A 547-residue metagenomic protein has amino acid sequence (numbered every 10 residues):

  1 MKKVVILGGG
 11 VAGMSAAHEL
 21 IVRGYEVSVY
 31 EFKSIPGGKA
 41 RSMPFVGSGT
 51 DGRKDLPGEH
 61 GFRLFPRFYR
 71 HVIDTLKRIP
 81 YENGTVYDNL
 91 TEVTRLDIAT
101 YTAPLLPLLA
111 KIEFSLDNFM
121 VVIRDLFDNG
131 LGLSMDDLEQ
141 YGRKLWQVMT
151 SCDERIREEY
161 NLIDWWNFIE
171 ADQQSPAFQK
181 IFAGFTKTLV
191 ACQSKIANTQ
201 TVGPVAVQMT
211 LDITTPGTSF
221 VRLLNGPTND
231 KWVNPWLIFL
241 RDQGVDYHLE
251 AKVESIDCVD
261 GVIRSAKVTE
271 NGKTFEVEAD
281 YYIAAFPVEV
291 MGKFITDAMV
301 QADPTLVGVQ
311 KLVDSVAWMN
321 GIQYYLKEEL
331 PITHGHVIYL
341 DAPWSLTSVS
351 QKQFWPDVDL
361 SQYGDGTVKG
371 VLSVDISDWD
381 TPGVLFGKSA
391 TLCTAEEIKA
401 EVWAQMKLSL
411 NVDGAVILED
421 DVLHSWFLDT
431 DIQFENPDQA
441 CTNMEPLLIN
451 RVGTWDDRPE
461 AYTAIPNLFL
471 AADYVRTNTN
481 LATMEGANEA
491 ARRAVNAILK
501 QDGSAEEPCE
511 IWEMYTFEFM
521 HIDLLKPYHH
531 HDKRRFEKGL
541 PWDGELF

Functional and structural regions predicted by a protein language model:
K2-V29: N-terminal Rossmann-like FAD-binding beta1-loop-alpha1 element of flavoenzymes
A12, I35, E289: Conserved Rossmann-like nucleotide-cofactor binding loop
I21-G47: Glycine-rich FAD pyrophosphate-binding loop
G37-H71, L145-D153, T201-G203, V207-I213: Glycine-rich active-site loop/strand segments that organize a redox cofactor
T50-Y141: Dinucleotide-binding Rossmann-like beta1-alpha1 core, especially the glycine-rich loop that anchors the ADP
Y141-R264: Active-site/ligand-binding neighborhood in enzyme catalytic cores
T214-L224, A279-Y281, F286-R458, A464-E489 (+3 more regions): C-terminal segments that line or cap access tunnels to active or ligand-binding sites in enzymes and enzyme-associated
A497-F547: Active-site-proximal substrate-binding core of FAD-dependent oxidoreductases
